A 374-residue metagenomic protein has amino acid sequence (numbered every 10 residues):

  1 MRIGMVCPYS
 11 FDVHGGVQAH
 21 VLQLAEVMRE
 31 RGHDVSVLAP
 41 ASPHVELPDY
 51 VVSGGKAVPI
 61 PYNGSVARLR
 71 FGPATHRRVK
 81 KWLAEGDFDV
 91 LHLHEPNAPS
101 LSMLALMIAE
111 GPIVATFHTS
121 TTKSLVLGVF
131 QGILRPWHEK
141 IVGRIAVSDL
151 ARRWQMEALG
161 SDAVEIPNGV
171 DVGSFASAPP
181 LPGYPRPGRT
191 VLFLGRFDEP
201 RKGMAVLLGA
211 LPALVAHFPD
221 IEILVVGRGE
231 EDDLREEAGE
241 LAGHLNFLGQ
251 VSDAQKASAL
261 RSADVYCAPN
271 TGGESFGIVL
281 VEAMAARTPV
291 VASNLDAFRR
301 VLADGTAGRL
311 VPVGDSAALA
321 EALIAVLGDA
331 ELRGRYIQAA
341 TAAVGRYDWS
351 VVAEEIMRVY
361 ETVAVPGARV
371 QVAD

Functional and structural regions predicted by a protein language model:
C7-H14, V21-L22, E26-A74, R228-E231: N-terminal strand-loop element at the rim of the active site of nucleotide-sugar-dependent glycosyltransferases
S42-P43, L194, I221-R235, G249: Glycosyltransferase donor-sugar binding loop
L150, G169: Carbohydrate-associated surface elements
G183-K202, L208-P212: Conserved donor-binding/catalytic core segment of Leloir-type glycosyltransferases
D233-A257: Nucleotide-activated donor-binding/catalytic signature segment of Leloir-type glycosyltransferases, i.e., the conserved
Q250, A259-A263, I278: Short alpha-helical donor nucleotide-sugar binding micro-motif in glycosyltransferases
V265, P289-A292: Short hydrophobic beta-strand element within catalytic cores of glycosyltransferases and related nucleotide-activated
D304-G305, R309-S316, A325-E331: Conserved acidic donor-binding segment of nucleotide-sugar-dependent glycosyltransferases
